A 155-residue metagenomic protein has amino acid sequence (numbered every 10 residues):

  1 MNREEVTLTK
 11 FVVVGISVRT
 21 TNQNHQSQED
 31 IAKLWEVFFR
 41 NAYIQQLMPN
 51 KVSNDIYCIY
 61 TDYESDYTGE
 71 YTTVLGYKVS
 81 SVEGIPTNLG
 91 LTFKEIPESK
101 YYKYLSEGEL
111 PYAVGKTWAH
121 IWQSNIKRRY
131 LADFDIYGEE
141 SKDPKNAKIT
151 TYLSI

Functional and structural regions predicted by a protein language model:
M1-I155: A solvent-exposed interaction/effector surface
